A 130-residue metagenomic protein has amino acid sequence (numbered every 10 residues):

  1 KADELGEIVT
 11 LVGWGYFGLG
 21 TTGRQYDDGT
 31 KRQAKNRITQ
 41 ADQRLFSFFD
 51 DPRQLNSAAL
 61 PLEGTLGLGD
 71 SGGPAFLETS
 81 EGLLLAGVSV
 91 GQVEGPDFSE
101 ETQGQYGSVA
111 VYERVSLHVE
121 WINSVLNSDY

Functional and structural regions predicted by a protein language model:
K1-E63, G91, S116: Chymotrypsin/trypsin-fold serine protease catalytic domain
D27-T39, L60, G64-Y130: C-terminal subregion of chymotrypsin/trypsin-like serine protease catalytic domains
